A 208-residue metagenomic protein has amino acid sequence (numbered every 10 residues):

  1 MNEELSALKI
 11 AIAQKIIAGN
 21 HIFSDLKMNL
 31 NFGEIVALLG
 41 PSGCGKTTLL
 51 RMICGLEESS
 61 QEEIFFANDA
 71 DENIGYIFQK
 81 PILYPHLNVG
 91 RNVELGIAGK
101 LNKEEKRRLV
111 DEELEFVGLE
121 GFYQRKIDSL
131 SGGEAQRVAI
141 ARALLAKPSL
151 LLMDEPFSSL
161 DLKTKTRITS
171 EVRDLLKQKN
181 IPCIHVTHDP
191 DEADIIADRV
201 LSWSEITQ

Functional and structural regions predicted by a protein language model:
C54: Helix-to-loop junction immediately C-terminal to a conserved catalytic motif
E58, L87-R107, F116-V117: ABC-type ATPase nucleotide-binding domains, specifically the catalytic core motifs of the NBD
E104-F122, R173-D174: Conserved ABC ATPase "signature" region
K126-L130, E134: Conserved ABC ATPase signature
L145-S149: A short, proline-enriched helix->beta-strand linker immediately N-terminal to the Walker B motif in ABC-type P-loop
L151-E155: Catalytic Walker B motif of ABC-type/P-loop ATPase nucleotide-binding domains
N180-V186: Conserved H-loop
